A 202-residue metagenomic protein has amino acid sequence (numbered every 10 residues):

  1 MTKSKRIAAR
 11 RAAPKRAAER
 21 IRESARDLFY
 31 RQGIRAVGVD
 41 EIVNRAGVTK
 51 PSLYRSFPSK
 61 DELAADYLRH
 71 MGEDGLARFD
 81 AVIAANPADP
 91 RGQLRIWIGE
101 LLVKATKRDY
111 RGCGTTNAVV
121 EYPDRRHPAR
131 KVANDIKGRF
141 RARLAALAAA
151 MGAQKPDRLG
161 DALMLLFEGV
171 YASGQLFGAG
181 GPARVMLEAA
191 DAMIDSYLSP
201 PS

Functional and structural regions predicted by a protein language model:
M1-R16, P200-S202: N-terminal intrinsically disordered/low-complexity leader segments
T2, R20, S24-E62, D66: Helix-turn-helix
P14-A25, I42, Y67-M71, G75 (+1 more regions): Generic hydrophobic, amphipathic alpha-helix propensity
A17, K60, M71-G75, N86 (+6 more regions): Hydrophobic/aromatic residues within well-ordered alpha-helical segments
D40, N117, E168: Conserved acidic functional residues
D66, D80-Y110, G160-L163: Hydrophobic alpha-helical connector segments
G92-Q93, K107-P128: Amphipathic alpha-helical segments used for helix-helix packing
R126-I136, A149-S202: Hydrophobic/aromatic-rich alpha-helical bundle segments in the mid-to-C-terminal region
